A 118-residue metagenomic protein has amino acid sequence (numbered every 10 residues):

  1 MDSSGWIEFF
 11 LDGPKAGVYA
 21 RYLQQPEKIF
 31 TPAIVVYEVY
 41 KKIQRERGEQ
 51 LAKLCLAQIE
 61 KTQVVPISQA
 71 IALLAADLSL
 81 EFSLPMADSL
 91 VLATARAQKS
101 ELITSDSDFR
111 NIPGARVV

Functional and structural regions predicted by a protein language model:
M1, G17-Q44, Q63-I67: PIN/NYN-family metal-dependent endoribonuclease catalytic core
D2-S3, S105: A secondary-structure boundary/capping signal
G5-K15, V35-K53, L80: A short secondary-structure junction motif
G5-W6, V35-V36, I71, L90-V91 (+1 more regions): Alpha-helix capping/helix-boundary segments
F10-L11, L23, I43, P113-R116: Short, flexible helix/strand-to-coil boundary loops that buttress conserved ligand/catalytic motifs in alpha/beta
E38, E60-E81: Acidic catalytic patch
K61-T62, L92-V118: Acidic, PIN/NYN-like endoribonuclease modules and their adjacent C-terminal/linker elements
M86-A87: Alpha-helical solenoid repeat architecture
